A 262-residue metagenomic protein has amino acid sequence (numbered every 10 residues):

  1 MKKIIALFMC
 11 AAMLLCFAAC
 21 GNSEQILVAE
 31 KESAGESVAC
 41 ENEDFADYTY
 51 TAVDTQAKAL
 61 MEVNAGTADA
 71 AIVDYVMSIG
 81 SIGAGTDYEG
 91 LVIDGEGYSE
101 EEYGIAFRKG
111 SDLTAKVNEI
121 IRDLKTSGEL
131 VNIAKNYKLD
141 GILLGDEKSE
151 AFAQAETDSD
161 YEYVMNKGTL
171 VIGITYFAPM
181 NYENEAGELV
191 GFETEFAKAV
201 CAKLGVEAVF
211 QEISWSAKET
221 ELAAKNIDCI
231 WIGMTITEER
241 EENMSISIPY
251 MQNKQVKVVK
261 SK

Functional and structural regions predicted by a protein language model:
M1-M9: Positively charged n-region of N-terminal signal peptides that target proteins for export
C16-A19: C-terminal motif of bacterial Sec signal peptides marking the signal peptidase cleavage site
G21-S23: Bacterial signal peptide processing site
Q25, A29-E32, I82-S99, K198 (+2 more regions): Acidic, polar ligand-binding/catalytic clefts
Q25-E89, I93, S111, V256-K262: Pocket-lining segment of extracytoplasmic ligand-binding domains
E36-T51, G90, D94, I121-E162: Ligand-binding clefts/hinges and TM-proximal coupling segments of bilobed small-molecule sensing domains
N42, T49-V53, L60-E62, D74 (+3 more regions): Extracytoplasmic small-molecule ligand-binding "clamshell" domains of the periplasmic binding protein/Venus flytrap
E100-I120, V256-K262: A bilobed periplasmic-binding-protein/Venus flytrap-type ligand-binding module shared by bacterial periplasmic
